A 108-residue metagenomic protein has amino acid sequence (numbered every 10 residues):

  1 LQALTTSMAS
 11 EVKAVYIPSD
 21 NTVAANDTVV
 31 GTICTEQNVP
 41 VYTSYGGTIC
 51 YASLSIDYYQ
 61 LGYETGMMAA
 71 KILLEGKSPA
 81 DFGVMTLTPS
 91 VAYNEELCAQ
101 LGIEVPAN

Functional and structural regions predicted by a protein language model:
L1-N108: Short hydrophobic alpha-helices and adjacent helix-cap/hinge residues
